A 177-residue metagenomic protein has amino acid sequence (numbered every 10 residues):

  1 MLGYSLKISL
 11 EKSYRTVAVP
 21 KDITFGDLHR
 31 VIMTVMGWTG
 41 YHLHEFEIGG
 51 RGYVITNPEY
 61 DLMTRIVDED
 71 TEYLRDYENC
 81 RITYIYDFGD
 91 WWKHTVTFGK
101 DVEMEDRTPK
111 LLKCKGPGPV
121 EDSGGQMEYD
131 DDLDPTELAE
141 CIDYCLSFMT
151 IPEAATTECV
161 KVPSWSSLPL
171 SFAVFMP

Functional and structural regions predicted by a protein language model:
M1-P177: Short linear regulatory motifs enriched in tryptophan with gly/pro/ser
